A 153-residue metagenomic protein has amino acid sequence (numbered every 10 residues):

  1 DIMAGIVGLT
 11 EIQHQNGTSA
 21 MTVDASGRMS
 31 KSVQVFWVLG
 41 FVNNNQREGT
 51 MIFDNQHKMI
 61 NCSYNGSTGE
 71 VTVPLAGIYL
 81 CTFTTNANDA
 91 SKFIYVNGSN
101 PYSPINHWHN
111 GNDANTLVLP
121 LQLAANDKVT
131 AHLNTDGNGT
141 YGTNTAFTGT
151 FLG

Functional and structural regions predicted by a protein language model:
M3-A4, L9-H14, S19-M21, E70: Parallel beta-helix/beta-solenoid repeats that form elongated, surface-exposed shafts/blades used for receptor binding
G17, D24-K92, G137-G153: Terminal (often C-terminal
K31, C81, S103-P104, A131: Short hydrophobic/aromatic-rich beta-strand segments that constitute the beta-sheet cores of beta-sandwich/beta-barrel
D89-P101: Short, surface-exposed beta-strand/strand-loop-strand elements in extracellular ectodomains
Y102-N110: Solvent-exposed serine/threonine-rich low-complexity stretches and specific carbohydrate-binding patches
N115-L121: Exposed aromatic-hydrophobic patches
L121-T135: Noncatalytic modules at the cell exterior or secretory-pathway interfaces, chiefly beta-strand-rich lectin/adhesion
